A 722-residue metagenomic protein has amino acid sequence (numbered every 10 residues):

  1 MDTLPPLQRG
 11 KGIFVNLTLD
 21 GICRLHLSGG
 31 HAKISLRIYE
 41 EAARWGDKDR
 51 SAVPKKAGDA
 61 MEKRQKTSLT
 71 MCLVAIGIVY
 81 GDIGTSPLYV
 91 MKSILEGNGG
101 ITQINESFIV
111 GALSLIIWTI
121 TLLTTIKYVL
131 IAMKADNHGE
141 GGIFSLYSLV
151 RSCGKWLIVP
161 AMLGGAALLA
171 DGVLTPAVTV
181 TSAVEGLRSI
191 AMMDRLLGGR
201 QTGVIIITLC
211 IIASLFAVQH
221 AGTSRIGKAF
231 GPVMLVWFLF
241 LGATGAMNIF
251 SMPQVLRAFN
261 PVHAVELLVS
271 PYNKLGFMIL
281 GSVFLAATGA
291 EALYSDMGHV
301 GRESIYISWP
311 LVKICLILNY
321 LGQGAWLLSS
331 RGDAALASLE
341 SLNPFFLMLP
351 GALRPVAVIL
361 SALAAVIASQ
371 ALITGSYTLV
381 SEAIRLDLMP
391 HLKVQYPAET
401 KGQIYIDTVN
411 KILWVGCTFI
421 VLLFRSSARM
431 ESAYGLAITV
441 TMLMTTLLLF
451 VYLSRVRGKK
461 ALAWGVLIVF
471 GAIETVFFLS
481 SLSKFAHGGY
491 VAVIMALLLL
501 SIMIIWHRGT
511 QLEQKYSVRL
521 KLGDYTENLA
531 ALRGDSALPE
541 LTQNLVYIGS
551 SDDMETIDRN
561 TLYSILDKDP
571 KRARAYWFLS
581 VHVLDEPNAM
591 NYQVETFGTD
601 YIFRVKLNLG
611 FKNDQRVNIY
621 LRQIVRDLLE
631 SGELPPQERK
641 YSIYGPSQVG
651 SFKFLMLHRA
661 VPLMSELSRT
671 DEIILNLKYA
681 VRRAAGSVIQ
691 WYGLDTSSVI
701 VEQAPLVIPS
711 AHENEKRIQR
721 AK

Functional and structural regions predicted by a protein language model:
M1-D2, I22, R50, I83 (+1 more regions): Generic N-terminal simple sequence motifs
D2-F14, R24, I38, K48: N-terminal amphipathic/hydrophobic targeting modules at extreme N-termini, encompassing cleavable Sec/SRP-type signal
Q8, D20-I22, G29, D585: Short linear/disordered segments characteristic of secreted peptide precursors and small low-complexity proteins
R9-G12, G29, G46, A57: Intrinsically disordered, glycine-rich low-complexity segments
K33-A60: Short, Lys/Arg-enriched N-terminal segments with co-localized hydrophobic residues within the first ~10-30 amino acids
K56-K722: The structured alpha-helical core of multi-pass membrane proteins
